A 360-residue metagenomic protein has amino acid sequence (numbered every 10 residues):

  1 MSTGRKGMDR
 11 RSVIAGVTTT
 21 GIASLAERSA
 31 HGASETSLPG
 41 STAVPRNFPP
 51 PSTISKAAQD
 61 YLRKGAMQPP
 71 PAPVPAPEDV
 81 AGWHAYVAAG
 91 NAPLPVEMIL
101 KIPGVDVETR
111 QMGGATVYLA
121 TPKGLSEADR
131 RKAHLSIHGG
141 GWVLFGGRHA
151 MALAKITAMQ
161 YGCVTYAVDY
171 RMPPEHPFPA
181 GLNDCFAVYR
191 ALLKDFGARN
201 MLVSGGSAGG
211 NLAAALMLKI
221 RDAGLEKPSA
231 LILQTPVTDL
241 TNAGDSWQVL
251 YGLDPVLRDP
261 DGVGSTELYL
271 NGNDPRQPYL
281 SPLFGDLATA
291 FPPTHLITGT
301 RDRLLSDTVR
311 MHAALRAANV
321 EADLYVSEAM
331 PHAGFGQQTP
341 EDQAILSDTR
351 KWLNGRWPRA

Functional and structural regions predicted by a protein language model:
S2-T20: N-terminal secretory signal peptides and thylakoid transit peptides that target proteins across membranes
A33-L125: A glycine/proline-hinged amphipathic helix-loop "lid/cap" segment that gates access to hydrophobic ligand pockets
R130-G139: Short beta-strand element of the alpha/beta-hydrolase
G146-G147, A154, Y166-N200, T339-E341: Catalytic nucleophile-loop/oxyanion-hole region of alpha/beta-hydrolase and closely related hydrolase-like folds
L218-N273: Hydrolase active-site cap/lid region
L296-T298: Short beta-strand/loop motif that positions the catalytic acidic residue of the alpha/beta-hydrolase fold
P331-T339: Catalytic histidine-centered segment of alpha/beta-hydrolase-like enzymes
P340-A360: Catalytic active-site module of serine/aspartate enzymes centered on a nucleophile-bearing elbow/loop
